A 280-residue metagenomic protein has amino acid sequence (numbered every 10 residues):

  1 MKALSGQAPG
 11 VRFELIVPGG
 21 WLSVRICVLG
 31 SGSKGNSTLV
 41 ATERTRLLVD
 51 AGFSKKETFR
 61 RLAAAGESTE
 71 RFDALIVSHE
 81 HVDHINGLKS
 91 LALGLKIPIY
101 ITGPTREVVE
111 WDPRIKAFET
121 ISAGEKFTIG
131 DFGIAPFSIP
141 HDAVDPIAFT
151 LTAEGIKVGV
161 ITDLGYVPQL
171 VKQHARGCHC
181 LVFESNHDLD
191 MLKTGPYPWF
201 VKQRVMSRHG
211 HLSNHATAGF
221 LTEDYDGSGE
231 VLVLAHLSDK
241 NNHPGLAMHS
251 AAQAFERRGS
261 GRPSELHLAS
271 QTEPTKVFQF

Functional and structural regions predicted by a protein language model:
F13-A65, I147-D163, C180: Conserved beta-strand hairpin/beta-sheet module of binuclear metal-dependent hydrolase folds, prominently
C27-S37, S78-L88, I99, V108 (+1 more regions): Structured catalytic core of nucleotide-sugar glycosyltransferases
V49-G52, D73-E80, Y100-G103, G159-T162 (+3 more regions): Active-site neighborhood of phospho(di)ester-bond hydrolases with catalytic His/Asp-centered motifs
K55-I101: Active-site metal-binding motif and surrounding structural segment of the metallo-beta-lactamase
H81-I85, E107-V108, A143-V144, V167-Q169 (+2 more regions): Active-site environment of divalent metal-dependent phosphoester hydrolases
N86-L95, W111, N242-H249: Metal-dependent catalytic neighborhoods of phosphoester/phosphodiester hydrolases
T102-I156: Metallo-beta-lactamase
Q169-S270: Cap/insert and terminal regions of metallo-dependent hydrolase folds
